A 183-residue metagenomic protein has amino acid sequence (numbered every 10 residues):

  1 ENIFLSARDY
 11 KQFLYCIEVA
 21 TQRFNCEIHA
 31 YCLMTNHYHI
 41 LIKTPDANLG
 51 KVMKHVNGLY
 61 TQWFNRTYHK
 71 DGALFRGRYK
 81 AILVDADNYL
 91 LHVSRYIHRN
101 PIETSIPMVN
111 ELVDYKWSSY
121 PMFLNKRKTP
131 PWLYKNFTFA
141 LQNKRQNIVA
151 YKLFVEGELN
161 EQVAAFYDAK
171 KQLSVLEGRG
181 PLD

Functional and structural regions predicted by a protein language model:
E1-A30, M34, K43-D183: Short Pro-Cys-Gly-centered "Cys-loop" motif that presents a nucleophilic cysteine in a tight turn
